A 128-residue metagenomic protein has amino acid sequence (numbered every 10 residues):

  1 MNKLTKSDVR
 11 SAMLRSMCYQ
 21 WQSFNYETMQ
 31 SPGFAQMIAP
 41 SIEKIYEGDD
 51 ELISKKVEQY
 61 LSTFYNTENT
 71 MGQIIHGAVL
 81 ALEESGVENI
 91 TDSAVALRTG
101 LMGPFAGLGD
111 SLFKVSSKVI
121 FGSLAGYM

Functional and structural regions predicted by a protein language model:
M1-I90: Soluble N-terminal domains of membrane-associated systems
A94-M128: Transmembrane alpha-helical segments and their cytosolic interface motifs in multi-pass membrane proteins
